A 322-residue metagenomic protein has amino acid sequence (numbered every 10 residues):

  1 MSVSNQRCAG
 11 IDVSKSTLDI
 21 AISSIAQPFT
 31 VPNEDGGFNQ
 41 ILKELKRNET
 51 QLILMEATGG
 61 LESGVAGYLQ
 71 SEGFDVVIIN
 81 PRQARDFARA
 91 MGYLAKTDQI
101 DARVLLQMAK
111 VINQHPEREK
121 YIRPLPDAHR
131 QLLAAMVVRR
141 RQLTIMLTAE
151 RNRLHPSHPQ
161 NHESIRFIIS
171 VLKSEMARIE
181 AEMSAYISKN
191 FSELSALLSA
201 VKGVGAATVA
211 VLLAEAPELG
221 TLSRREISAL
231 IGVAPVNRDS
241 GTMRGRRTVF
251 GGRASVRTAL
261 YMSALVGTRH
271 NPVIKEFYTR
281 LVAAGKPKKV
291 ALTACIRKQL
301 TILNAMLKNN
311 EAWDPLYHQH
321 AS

Functional and structural regions predicted by a protein language model:
M1-N5, E49, Y317-S322: Intrinsically disordered, low-complexity and often Lys/Arg-enriched segments
S2-S23, L105: Gly/Thr-rich phosphate-binding beta-strand-loop-beta motif of the actin/hexokinase/Hsp70
S23-L52: Nucleic-acid-processing active sites and adjacent nucleic-acid-binding tracks, predominantly divalent metal-dependent
T50-L61: Short glycine-rich phosphate-binding loop at a beta-alpha junction
V77-A200: Long, charge-rich intrinsically disordered scaffolds of nucleic-acid metabolism proteins
G205-A206, I227: Small-residue hinge/turn detector
V211-A284, K288: Phosphate-backbone recognition surface of nucleic-acid-processing proteins
G241-R246, F277-S322: Low-complexity, acidic/Ser/Thr- and charged residue-rich accessory regions of DNA metabolism proteins
